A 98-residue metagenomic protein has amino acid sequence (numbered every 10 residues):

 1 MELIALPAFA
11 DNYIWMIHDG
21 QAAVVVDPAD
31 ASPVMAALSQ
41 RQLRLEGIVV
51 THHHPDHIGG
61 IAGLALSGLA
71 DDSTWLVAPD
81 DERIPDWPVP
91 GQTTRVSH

Functional and structural regions predicted by a protein language model:
M1-L43: Conserved beta-strand hairpin/beta-sheet module of binuclear metal-dependent hydrolase folds, prominently
D30-H98: Active-site HxH/HxHxD metal-binding segment of metal-dependent hydrolases
